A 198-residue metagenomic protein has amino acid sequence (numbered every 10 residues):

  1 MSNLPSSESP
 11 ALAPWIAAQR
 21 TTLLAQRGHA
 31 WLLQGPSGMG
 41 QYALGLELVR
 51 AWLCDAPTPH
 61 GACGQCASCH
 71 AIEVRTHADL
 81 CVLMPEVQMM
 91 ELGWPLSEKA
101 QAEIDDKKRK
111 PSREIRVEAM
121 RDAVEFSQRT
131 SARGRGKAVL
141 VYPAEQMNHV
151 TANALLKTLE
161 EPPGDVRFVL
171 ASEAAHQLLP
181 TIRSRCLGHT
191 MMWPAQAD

Functional and structural regions predicted by a protein language model:
S2-V150: Clamp-loader machinery-focused feature within the broader ASCE/P-loop NTPase space
A11, P143, L170-A171, T190-M191: Small/polar loops that bind or transfer phosphate-bearing groups
Q128-T130, N153-R167: Conserved catalytic/switch belt of AAA+ P-loop NTPases
A138-Y142, L155, V166-E173: Structural recognition of the conserved hydrophobic beta-strand(s) that form the central parallel beta-sheet of P-loop
Q146-M147, E161, Q177, G188: Residues immediately C-terminal
E173-L179: Short, glycine/polar-rich helix-capping loops at beta-to-alpha or helix-loop-helix junctions that flank or form
P180-W193: A short helix-turn-beta junction within AAA+ P-loop NTPase domains corresponding to the substrate/partner-engaging
A195-D198: AAA+ P-loop NTPase domains with strong preference for DNA replication initiators and clamp-loader complexes
